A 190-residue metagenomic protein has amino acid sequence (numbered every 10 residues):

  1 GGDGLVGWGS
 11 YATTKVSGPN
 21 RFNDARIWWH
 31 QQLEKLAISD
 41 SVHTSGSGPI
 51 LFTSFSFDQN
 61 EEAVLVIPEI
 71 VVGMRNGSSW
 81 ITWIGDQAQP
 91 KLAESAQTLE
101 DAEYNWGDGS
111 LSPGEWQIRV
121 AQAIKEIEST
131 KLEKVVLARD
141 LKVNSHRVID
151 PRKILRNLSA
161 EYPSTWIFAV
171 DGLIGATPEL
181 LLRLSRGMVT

Functional and structural regions predicted by a protein language model:
G1-T190: Signature of the chorismate-utilizing enzyme
